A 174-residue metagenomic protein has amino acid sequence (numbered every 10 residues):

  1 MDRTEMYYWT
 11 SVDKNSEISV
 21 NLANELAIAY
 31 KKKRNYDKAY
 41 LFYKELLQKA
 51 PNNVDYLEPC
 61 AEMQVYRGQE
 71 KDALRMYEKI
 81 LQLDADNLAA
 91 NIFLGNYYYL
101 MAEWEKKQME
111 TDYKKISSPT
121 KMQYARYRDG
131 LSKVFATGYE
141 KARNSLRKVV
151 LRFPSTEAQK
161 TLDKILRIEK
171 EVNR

Functional and structural regions predicted by a protein language model:
S11-V12, E45-L46, K79-I80, V149: Canonical positions in the second alpha-helix
K14-N15, K49, L83, R152: Structural marker of alpha-solenoid helical repeat scaffolds
S19, N53, N87, S155-E157: Residue-level recognition of tetratricopeptide repeat
L22, Y56, A90, A158-Q159: TPR alpha-solenoid repeat register
E25, P59, F93, T161-K164: Canonical tetratricopeptide repeat
L100-S145: Short coil/linker segments at helix-helix boundaries
